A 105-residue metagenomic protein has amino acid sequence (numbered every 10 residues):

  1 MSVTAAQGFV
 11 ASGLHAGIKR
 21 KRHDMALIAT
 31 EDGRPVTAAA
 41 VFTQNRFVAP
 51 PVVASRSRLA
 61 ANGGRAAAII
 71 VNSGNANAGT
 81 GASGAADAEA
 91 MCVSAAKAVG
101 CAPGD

Functional and structural regions predicted by a protein language model:
M1-T43, F47: N-terminal amphipathic/basic leader segments beginning at the initiator methionine
A6, A11, A66, N72 (+1 more regions): Short glycine/serine/threonine-biased micro-segments
D24-L27, P51, A67-V71, G104-D105: Structural motif
T30-D32, Q44, S55-S57, S73-N75: Fold-independent oxyanion-binding glycine-rich loops and adjacent beta-strand/coil segments at enzyme active sites
P35-A38, A60-N62, N77-G81: Short active-site-adjacent helix-start/loop capping segments
Q44-V53, A82-A90: Glycine-rich anion/phosphate-binding loops
A61-I69, A96-D105: Short, flexible active-site-proximal loops enriched in glycine and acidic residues
I70-G100: Alpha-helical support elements that line or immediately flank enzyme active sites and cofactor-binding pockets
